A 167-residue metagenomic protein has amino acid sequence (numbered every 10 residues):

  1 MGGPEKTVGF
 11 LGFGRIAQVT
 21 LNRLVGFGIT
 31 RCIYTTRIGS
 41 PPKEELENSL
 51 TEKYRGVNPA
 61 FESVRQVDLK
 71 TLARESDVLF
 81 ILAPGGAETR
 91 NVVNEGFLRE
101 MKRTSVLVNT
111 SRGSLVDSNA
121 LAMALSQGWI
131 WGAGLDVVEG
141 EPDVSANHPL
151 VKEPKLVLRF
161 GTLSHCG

Functional and structural regions predicted by a protein language model:
M1-R103: Rossmann-like dinucleotide/phosphate-binding beta-alpha-beta segment
T104-V106, T110-G167: Rossmann-like dinucleotide-binding domain for NAD(H)/NADP(H)
